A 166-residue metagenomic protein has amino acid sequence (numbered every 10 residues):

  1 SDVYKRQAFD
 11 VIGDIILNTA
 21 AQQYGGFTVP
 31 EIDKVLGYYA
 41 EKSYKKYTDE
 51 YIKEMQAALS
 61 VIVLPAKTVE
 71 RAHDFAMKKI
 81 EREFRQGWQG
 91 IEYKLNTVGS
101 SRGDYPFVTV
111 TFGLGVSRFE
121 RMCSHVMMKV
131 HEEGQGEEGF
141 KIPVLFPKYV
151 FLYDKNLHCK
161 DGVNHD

Functional and structural regions predicted by a protein language model:
V3-Y4: Short, small-residue-biased leader/transition segments that mark boundaries at the very start of proteins
F9-T28, D33-K46, E50-A66, E81-G103 (+1 more regions): Structured alpha-helical segments in the cores of large, soluble enzyme domains
K67-A72, R102-T111: Glycine-rich, often proline-containing surface loops adjacent to acidic residues and nearby aromatics that form
E81-F84, T109-D166: Extended, regular secondary-structure scaffolds
